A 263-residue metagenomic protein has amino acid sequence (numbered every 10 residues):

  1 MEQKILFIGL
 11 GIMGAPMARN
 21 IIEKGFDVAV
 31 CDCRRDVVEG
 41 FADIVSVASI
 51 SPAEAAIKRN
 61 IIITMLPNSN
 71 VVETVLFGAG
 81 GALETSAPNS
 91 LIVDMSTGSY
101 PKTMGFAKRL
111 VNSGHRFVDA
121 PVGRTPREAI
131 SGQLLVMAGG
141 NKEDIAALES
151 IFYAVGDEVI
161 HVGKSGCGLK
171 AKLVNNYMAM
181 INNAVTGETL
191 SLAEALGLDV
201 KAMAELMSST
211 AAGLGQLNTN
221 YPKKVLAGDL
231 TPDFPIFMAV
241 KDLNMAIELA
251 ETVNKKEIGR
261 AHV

Functional and structural regions predicted by a protein language model:
M1-I57, I61-T64, S90, M95-S96: NAD(P)+-binding Rossmann beta1-loop-alpha1 motif at the extreme N-terminus of oxidoreductases
I5, L66, G98-N176, M180: Rossmann-fold dinucleotide-binding core
V28, A48, F117-V118, V159 (+2 more regions): Hydrophobic beta-strand scaffold residues
P52-R116: Rossmann-fold NAD(P) dinucleotide-binding segment
S131-G139, I160, K164-L196, E205-N220 (+1 more regions): Active-site-proximal catalytic alpha-helix in oxidoreductases
I151, K201-S209, R260: Beta-strand segments within the central parallel beta-sheet cores of soluble alpha/beta enzyme folds
L169, Q216-H262: Interdomain hinge/lid region at the active-site interface of Rossmann-like NAD(P)-dependent oxidoreductases
